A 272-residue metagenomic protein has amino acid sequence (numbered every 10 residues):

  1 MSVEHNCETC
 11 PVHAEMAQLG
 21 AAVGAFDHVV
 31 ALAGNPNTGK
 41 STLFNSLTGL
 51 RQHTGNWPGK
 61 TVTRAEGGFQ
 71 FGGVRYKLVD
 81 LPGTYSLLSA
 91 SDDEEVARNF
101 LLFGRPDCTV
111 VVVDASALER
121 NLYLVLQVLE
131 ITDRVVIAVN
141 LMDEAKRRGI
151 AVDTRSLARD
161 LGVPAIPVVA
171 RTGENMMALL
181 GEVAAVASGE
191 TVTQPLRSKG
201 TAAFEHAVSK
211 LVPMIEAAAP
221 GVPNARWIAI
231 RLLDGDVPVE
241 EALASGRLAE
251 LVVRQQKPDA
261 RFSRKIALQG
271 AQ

Functional and structural regions predicted by a protein language model:
S2-S91, F103-G104, C108, E130: Conserved G1/Walker A P-loop phosphate-binding module
C7, G162, G189-Q272: Extended helical scaffolds that flank P-loop GTPase cores
L43-F44, V62, D80, A97 (+4 more regions): Residue-level signature of catalytic and energy-coupling elements of molecular machines, predominantly ATP/GTP-dependent
L50, G59, G83-T84, A115-E119 (+2 more regions): Conserved nucleotide-binding/hydrolysis micro-motifs of P-loop NTPases
P58-V62, K77, S89, D93-V96 (+7 more regions): Helical mechanochemical/support elements of P-loop NTPase systems and associated helical scaffolds
G67-G73, V96-I166: Conserved C-terminal guanine-recognition region of P-loop GTPase G domains, centered on the G4
D143-K199: Canonical P-loop GTPase G-domain recognition
